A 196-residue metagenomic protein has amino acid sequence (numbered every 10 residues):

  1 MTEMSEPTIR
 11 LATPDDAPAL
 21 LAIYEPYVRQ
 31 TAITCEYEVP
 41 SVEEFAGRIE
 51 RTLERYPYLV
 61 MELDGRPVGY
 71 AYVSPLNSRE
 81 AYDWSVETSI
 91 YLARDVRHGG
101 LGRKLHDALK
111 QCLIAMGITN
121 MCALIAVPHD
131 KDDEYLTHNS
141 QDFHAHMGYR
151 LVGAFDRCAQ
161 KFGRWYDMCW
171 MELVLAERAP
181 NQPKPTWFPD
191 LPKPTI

Functional and structural regions predicted by a protein language model:
P7, R66-Y70, Y166: Glycine-rich phosphate/pyrophosphate-binding loop shared by adenosine-nucleotide-utilizing enzymes
T8-L20: A short beta-loop-alpha structural element at the N-terminal edge of CoA-dependent acyl/N-acetyltransferase catalytic
L21-R48: Conserved GNAT-fold acetyl-CoA-binding loop/helix
V39-D95, H106, C112, M116 (+1 more regions): Acetyl-CoA-dependent GNAT
S89-H98, A126-D130: A short, internal acetyl-CoA/4′-phosphopantetheine-binding micro-motif in the GNAT/acyltransferase core
H98-I114, H138-D142, H146: Conserved acetyl-CoA-binding loop-helix of GNAT-fold acetyltransferases
L113-L136: Conserved GNAT acetyl-CoA-binding A-motif
R157-I196: C-terminal "cap" of GNAT-fold acetyltransferases
